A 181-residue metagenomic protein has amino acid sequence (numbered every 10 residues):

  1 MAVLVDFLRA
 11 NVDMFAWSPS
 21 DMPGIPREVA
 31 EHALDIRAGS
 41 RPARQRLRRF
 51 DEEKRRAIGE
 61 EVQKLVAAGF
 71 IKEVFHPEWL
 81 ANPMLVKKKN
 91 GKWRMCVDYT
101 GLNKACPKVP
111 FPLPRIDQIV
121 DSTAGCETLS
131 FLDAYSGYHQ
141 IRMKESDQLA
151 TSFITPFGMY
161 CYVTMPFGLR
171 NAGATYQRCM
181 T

Functional and structural regions predicted by a protein language model:
M1-T181: Retroelement reverse transcriptase polymerase core
